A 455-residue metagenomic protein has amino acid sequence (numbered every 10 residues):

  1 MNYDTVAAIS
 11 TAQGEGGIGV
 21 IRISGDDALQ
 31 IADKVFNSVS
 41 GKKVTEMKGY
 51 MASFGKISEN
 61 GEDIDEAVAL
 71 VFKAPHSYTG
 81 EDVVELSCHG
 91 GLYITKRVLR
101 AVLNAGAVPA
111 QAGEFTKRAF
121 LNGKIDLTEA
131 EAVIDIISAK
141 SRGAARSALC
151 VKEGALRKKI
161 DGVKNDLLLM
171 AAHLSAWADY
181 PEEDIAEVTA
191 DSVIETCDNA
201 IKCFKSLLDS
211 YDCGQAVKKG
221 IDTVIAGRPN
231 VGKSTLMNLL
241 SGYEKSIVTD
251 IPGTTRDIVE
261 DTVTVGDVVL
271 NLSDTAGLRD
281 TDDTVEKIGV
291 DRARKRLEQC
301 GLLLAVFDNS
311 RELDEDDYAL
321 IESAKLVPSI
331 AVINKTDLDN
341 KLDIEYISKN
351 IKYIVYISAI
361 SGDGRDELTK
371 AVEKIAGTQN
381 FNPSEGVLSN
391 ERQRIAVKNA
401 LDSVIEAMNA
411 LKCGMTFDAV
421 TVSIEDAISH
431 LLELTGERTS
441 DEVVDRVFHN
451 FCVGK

Functional and structural regions predicted by a protein language model:
M1-R146, C150, G154, I330: A glycine-rich (often HGG/GG-containing) alpha/beta subdomain
N2-I9, Q13, A144-T264, T281-D283 (+1 more regions): C-terminal-of-GTPase-core extension/linker across diverse P-loop GTPases
G16-I18, Y50-A52, Q299-L303, L326-S329 (+1 more regions): Short glycine-/polar-rich loops that comprise or flank the Walker A/P-loop and associated switch/sensor motifs
S53-D65, A69-K73, G253-T281, Q299-L302: Switch I (G2) and immediately adjacent beta-strands of P-loop GTPase domains
H89, F307-S310, K335-T336: Structural motif
S241, A276-G277, G301, D308 (+1 more regions): Short glycine-/small-residue-rich Rossmann-like dinucleotide-binding loops
L272, V306, V332: Generic enzyme active-site microenvironment
E286-S310: Inter-motif core of Ras-like GTPase G domains
